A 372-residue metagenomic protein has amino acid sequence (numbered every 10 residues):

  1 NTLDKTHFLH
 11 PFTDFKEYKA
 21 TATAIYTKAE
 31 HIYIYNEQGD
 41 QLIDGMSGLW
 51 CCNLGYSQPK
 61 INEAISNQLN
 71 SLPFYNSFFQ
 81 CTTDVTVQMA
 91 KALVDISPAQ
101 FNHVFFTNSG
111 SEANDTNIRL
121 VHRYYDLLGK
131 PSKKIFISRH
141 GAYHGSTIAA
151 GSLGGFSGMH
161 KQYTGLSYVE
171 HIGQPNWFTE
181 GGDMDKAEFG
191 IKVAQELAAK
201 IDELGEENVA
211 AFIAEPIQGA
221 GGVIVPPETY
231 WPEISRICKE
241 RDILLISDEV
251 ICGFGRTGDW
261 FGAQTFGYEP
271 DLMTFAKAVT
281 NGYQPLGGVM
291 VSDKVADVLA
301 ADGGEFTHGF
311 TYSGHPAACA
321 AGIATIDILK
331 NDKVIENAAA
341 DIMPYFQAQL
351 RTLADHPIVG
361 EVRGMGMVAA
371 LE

Functional and structural regions predicted by a protein language model:
N1-E372: Conserved N-terminal phosphate-binding loop of PLP-dependent enzymes in the Aspartate aminotransferase
